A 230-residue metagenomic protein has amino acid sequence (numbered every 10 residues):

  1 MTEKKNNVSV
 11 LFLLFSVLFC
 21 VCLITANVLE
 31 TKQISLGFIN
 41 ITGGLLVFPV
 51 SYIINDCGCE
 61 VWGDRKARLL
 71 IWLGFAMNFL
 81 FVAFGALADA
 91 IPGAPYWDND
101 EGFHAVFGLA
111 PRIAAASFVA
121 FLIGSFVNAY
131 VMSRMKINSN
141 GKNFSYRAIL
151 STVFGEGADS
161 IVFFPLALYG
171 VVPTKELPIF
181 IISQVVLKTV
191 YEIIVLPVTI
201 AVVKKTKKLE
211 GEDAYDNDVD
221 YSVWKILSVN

Functional and structural regions predicted by a protein language model:
M1-F75, F79: Hydrophobic transmembrane alpha-helices
N78-W97, F121, S125: Transmembrane alpha-helix/helix-exit interface in multi-pass inner-membrane proteins
A88-R112: Membrane-interface interhelical connector segments
N138-G157: Internal alpha-helical transmembrane segments of multi-pass membrane proteins
V153, G157, V185-P197: Hydrophobic transmembrane alpha-helical segments of multi-pass transport and channel proteins
P165-K175: Interfacial helix-loop-helix junctions of multi-pass membrane proteins
V190-G211: Membrane-helix cytosolic exit motif
T206-N230: Short, highly charged, low-complexity non-transmembrane loops/tails of multi-pass membrane proteins
